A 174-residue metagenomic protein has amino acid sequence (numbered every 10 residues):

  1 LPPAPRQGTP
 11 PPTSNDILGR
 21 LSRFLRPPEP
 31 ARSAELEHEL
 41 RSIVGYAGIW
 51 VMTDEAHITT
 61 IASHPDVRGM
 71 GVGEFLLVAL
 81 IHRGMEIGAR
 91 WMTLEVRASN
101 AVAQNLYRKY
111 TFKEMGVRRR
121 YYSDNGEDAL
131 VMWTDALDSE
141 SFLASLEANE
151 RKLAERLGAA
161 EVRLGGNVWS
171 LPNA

Functional and structural regions predicted by a protein language model:
L1-A47: Conserved beta-hairpin
R41-W50, E55-A62: Conserved beta-strand in the GNAT
S63, G69-H82, A101, N105-K109: Conserved acetyl-CoA-binding loop-helix of GNAT-fold acetyltransferases
F75-W91, A154-A159: Conserved acyl-CoA
T93-E95, R108-L130, F142-L143, N149-R151: Conserved catalytic-core motifs of GNAT/GCN5-like acyltransferases
V131-D135: Short, well-ordered beta-strand micro-motif
L137-S139: Two-component histidine kinase transmitter core
S145-A174: Short, cationic low-complexity segments
